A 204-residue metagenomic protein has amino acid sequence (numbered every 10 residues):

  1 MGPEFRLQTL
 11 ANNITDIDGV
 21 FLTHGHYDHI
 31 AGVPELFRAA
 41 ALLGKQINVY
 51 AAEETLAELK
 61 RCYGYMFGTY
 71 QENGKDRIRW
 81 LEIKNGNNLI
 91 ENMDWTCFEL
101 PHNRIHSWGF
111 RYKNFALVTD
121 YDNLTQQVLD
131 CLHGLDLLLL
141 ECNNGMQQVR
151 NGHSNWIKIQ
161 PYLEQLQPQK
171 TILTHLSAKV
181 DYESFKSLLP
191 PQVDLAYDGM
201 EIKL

Functional and structural regions predicted by a protein language model:
M1-V118, Q127, K186-L204: Binuclear metal-dependent hydrolase catalytic cores
L124-L204: Cap/insert and terminal regions of metallo-dependent hydrolase folds
